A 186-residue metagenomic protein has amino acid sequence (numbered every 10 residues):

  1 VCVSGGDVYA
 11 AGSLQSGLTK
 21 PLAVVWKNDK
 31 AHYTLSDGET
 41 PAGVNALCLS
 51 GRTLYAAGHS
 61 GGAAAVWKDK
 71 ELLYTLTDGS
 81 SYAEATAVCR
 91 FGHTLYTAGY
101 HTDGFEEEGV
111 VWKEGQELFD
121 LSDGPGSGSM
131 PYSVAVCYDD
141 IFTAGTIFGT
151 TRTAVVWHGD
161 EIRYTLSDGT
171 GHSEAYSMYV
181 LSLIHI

Functional and structural regions predicted by a protein language model:
V1, P41-C48, Y82-C89, G128-V136 (+1 more regions): Repeated scaffold domains used in trafficking and secretory/extracellular systems, primarily beta-propellers
V1-S4, A11, T34-L35, S50 (+4 more regions): Tandem-repeat architecture and repeat-register "anchor" residues
A11-L14, A56-S60, A98-H101, T143-I147: Recurrent small/Gly-Pro-centered beta-turn motifs in extracellular repeat architectures
L18-L22, G62-A63, F105-E108, T150-V155: Structural motif
V24-K27, V66, V110-K113, V155-W157: Beta-propeller blade signature
A31-P41, L73-S81, L118-S127, R163-H172: Short loop/turn motifs that cap or connect beta-strands within the blades of beta-propeller-type repeat domains
I184-I186: Conserved small/polar residues in nucleotide/adenosyl-binding loops
